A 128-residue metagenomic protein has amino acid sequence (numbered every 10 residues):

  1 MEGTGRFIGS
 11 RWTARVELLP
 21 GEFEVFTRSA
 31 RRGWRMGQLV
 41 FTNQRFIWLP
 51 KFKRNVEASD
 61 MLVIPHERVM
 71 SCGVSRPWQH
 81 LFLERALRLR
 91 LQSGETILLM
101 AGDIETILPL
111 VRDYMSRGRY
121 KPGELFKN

Functional and structural regions predicted by a protein language model:
M1-N43, A58-S59, G118, P122-N128: Anionic N-terminal interaction surfaces
P20, T27-E95: Phosphoinositide-binding peripheral membrane targeting modules
V56, V69-H80, L98-E105, G118-P122 (+1 more regions): Short C-terminal domain-edge/linker segments immediately following a structured domain
L89-L110: Canonical phosphoinositide-binding patch of PH/PH-like domains
P109-D113, Y120: Glycine-rich, low-complexity intrinsically disordered segments
